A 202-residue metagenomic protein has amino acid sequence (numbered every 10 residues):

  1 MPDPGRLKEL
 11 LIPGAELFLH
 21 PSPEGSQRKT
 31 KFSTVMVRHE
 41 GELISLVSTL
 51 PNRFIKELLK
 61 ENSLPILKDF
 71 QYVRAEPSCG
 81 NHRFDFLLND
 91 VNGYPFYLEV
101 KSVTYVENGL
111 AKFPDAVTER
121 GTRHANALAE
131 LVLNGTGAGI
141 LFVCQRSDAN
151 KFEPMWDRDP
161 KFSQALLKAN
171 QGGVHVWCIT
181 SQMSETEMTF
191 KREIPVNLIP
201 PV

Functional and structural regions predicted by a protein language model:
M1-E9: Beta-strand/loop nucleic-acid-binding surfaces
K8, E40-V73: Acidic-basic catalytic patches of nuclease active cores, encompassing PD-(D/E)XK and other metal-cofactor nuclease
P13-G25, T180-S181: Flexible glycine-rich surface loops and low-complexity tracts that mediate binding to linear polymers
L17, H124-A138: Metal-dependent nuclease catalytic cores in nucleic-acid-processing enzymes, especially RNase H-like/related
S26-E42, K191: OB-fold/S1-family single-stranded nucleic acid-binding modules
V35, S45, E57, D69-C79 (+5 more regions): Charged, terminal alpha-helix-loop-beta segments that serve as non-catalytic nucleic-acid engagement and/or assembly
F84-P114, L128: Conserved catalytic cores of phosphodiester-cleaving nucleases, focusing on short active-site segments
N126, G137-G139, V143-Q145, N150-V202: Non-catalytic C-terminal interaction segments of nucleic acid-processing enzymes
